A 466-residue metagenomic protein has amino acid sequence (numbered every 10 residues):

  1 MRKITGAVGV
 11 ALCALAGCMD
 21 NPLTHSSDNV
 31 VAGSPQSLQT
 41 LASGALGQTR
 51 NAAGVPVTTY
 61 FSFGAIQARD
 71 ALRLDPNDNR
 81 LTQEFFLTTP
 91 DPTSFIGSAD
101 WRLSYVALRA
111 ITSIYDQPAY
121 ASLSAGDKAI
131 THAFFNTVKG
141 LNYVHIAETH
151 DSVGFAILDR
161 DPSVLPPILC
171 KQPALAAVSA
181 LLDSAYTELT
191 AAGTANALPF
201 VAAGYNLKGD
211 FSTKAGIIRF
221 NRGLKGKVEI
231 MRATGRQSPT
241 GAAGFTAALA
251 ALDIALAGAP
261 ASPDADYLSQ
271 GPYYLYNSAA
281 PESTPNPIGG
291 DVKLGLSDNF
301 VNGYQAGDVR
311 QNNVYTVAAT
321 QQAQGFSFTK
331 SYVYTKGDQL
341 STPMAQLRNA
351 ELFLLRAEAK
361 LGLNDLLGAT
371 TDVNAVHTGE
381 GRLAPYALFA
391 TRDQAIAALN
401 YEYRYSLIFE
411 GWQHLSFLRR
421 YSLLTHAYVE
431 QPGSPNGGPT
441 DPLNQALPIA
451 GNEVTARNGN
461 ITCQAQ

Functional and structural regions predicted by a protein language model:
M1-A16: Sec-dependent bacterial lipoprotein signal peptides
C18-A68, A384, D393, H426-Q466: Membrane-proximal, proline-rich intrinsically disordered regions
P35-Q39, D75-L352, G362-G368, R392-Q394 (+1 more regions): Structured, solvent-exposed acidic/aromatic patches
V55-T58, R404-R420: Bilobed periplasmic-binding protein-like "clamshell/Venus-flytrap" ligand-binding domains
L366-E380: Active/binding-pocket-proximal capping segment
G411-V429, S434-P435: C-terminal capping/gating helix-and-loop segments adjacent to ligand/active sites or protein-protein/ligand interfaces
